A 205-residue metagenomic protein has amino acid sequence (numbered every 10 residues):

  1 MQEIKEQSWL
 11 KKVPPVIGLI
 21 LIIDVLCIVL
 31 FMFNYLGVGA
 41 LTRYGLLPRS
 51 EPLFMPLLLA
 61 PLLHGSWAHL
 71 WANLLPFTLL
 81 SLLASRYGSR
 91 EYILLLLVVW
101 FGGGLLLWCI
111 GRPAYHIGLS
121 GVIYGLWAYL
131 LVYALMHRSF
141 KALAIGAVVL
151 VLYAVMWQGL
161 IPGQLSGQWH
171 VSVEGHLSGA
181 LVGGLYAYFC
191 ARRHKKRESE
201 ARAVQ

Functional and structural regions predicted by a protein language model:
Q2-Q205: A detector for small-residue-rich transmembrane helices and their helix-helix packing motifs
